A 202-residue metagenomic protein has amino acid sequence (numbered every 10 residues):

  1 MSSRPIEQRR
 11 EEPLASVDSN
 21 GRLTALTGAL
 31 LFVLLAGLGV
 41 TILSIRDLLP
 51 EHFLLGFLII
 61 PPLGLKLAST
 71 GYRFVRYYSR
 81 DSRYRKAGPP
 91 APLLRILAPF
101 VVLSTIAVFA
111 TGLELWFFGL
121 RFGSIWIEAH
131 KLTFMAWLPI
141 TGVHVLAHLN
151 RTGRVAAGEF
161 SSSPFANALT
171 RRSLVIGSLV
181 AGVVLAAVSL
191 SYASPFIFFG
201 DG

Functional and structural regions predicted by a protein language model:
M1-G202: Membrane-embedded alpha-helical bundles that constitute the cytochrome b-like, heme-associated redox core of multi-pass
